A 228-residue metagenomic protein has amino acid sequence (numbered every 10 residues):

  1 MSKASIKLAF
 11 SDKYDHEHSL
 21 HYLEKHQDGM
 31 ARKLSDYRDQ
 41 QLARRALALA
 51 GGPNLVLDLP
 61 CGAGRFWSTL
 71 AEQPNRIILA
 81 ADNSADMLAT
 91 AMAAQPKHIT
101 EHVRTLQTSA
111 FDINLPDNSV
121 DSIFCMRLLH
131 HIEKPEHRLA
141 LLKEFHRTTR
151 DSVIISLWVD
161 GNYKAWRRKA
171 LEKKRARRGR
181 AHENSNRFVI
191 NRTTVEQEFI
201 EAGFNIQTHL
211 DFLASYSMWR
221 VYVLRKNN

Functional and structural regions predicted by a protein language model:
M1-A50: Conserved class I S-adenosyl-L-methionine
L57, A63-F111: Class I SAM-dependent methyltransferase SAM/SAH-binding core
D112-D117: Short conserved loop adjoining the S-adenosyl-L-methionine
F124: A conserved beta-strand element that flanks and buttresses the S-adenosyl-L-methionine
R127-H131: Short catalytic micro-motifs in class I SAM-dependent methyltransferases
L139-D151: A short glycine-rich, Lys/Arg-flanked "PGG" loop and its adjoining helix->strand segment in the class I
R150-W158: Conserved beta-strand signature within the Rossmann-like core of class I S-adenosyl-L-methionine
V159-E201, T208-L210: C-terminal alpha-helical "lid/dimerization" subdomain adjacent to the S-adenosyl-L-methionine
